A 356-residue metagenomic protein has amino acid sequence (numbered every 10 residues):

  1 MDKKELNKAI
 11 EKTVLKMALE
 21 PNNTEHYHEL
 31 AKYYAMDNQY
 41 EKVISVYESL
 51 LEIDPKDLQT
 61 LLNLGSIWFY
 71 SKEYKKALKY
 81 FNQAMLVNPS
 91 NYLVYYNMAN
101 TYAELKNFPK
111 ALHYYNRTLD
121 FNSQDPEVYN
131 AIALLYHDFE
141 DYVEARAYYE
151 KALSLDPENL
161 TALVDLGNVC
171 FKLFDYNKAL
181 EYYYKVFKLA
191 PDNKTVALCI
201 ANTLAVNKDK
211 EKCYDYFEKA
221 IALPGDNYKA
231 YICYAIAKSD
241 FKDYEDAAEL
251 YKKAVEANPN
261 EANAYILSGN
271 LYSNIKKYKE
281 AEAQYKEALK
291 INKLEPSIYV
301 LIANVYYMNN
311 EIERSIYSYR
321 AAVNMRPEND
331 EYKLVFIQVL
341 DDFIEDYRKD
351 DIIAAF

Functional and structural regions predicted by a protein language model:
T24-E25, L58-Q59, Y92-L93, P126-E127 (+6 more regions): Helix-start (N-cap) detector for alpha-helical repeat units in TPR-like alpha-solenoids, especially tetratricopeptide
H28, A35, L62, F69 (+11 more regions): Position-specific recognition of the canonical hydrophobic site in helix A of tetratricopeptide repeat
E29, N63, N97, A131 (+6 more regions): Canonical tetratricopeptide repeat
Y307-I344, I352-F356: TPR/TPR-like (Sel1-like) alpha-helical repeat modules
